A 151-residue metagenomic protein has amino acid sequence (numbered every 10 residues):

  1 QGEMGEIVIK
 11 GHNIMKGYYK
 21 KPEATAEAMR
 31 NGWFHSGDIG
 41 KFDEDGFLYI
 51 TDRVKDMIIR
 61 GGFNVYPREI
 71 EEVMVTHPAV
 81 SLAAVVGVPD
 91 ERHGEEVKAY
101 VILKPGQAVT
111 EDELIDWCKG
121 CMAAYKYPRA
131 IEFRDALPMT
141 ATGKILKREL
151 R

Functional and structural regions predicted by a protein language model:
Q1, G17-K20: Active-site glycine/GP-rich loop and adjacent strand/helix microenvironment that borders small-molecule binding pockets
E6, G11-H12, K16-G17, A24-E27 (+4 more regions): AMP-binding/adenylate-forming catalytic core of the ANL superfamily
G32: FAD-site-proximal beta/loop scaffold in flavoenzymes
I131-R134: General small-molecule cofactor/ligand-binding pocket signal
